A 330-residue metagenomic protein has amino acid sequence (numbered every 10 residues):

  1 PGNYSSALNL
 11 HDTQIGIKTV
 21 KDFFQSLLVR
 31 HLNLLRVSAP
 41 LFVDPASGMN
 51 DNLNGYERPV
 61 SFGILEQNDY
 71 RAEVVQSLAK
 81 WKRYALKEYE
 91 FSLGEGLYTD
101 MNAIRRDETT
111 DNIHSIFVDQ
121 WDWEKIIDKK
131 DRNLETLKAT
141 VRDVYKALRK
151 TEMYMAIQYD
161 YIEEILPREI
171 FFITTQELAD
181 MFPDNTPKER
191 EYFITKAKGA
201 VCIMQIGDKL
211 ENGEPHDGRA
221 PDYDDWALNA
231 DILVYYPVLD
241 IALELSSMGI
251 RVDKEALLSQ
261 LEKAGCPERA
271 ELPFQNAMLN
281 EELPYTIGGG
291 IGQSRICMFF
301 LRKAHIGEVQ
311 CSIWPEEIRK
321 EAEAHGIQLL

Functional and structural regions predicted by a protein language model:
P1-H114, D122-I126: Class II aminoacyl-tRNA synthetase-like tRNA-binding/catalytic domains
D12-T19, F23, R132-A139, D143 (+3 more regions): Generic recognition of stable, solvent-exposed alpha-helical segments in well-folded globular domains
L28-L35, V144-M155, A304: A generic secondary-structure signal for well-formed alpha-helical elements
D44-G55, E164-I173, P315: N-terminal pre-domains immediately preceding structured catalytic cores
F62-L65, K87-L93, I113-S115, E163 (+4 more regions): A general structural signal for short secondary-structure junctions and capping/turn motifs
E95-L97, V118-D122, K198-A200, D240-A242: Extracellular structured ligand-interaction cores
T99-P187: Extended, charged alpha-beta segments that form solvent-exposed binding/catalytic grooves in nucleic-acid-handling
I104, T174-L330: A translation/RNA-centric and nucleic-acid-associated enzymatic feature enriched in Class II aminoacyl-tRNA synthetases
